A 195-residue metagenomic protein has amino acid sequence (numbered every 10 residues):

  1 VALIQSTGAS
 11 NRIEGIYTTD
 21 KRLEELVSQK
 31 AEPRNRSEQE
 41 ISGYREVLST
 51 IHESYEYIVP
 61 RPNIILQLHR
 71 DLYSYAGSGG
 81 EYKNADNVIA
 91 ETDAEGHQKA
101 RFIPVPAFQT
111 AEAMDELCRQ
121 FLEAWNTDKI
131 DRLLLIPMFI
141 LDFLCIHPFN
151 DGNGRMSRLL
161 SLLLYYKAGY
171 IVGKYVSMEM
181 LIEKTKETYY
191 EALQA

Functional and structural regions predicted by a protein language model:
V1-A195: FIC/Doc superfamily catalytic core
